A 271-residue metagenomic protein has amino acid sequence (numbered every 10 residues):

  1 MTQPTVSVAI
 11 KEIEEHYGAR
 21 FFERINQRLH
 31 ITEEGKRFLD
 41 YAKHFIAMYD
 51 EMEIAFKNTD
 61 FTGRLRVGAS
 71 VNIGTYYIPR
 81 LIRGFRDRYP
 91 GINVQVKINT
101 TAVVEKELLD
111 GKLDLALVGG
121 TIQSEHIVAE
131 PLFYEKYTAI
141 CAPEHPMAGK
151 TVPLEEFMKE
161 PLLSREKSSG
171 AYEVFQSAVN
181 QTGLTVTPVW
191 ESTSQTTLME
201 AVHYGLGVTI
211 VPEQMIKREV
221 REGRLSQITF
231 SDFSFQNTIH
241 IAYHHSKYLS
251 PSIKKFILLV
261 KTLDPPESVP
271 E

Functional and structural regions predicted by a protein language model:
I13-E14, F85: Conserved amphipathic alpha-helical core elements
E14-I31: A short LG(V/I)-centered, amphipathic sequence patch enriched for acidic residue(s) preceding the LG motif
E14-Y17, F38-T59, E267: Alpha-helical linker/hinge and terminal dimerization helices associated with HTH transcriptional regulators
T62-E125, S192: Central regulatory/effector-binding core of bacterial HTH transcription factors
Y77, S226-V269: A late-sequence structural motif
T100-V104, L109-L113, V118-G119, V174-I228: Hydrophobic hinge/microswitch elements
S124-L162, E166-K167: Flexible hinge/capping segments at coil-to-helix
M147, P161-T182, L249-I253, I257 (+1 more regions): Secondary-structure junction motif
